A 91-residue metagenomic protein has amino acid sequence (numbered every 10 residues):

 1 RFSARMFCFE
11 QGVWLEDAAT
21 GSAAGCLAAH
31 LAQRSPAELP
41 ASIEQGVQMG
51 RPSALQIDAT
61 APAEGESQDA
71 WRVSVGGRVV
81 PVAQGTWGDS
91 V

Functional and structural regions predicted by a protein language model:
F2-S3, F9-L15, C26-V91: Conserved glycine-rich phosphate/nucleotide-binding loop and adjacent Mg2+-coordinating catalytic segment
